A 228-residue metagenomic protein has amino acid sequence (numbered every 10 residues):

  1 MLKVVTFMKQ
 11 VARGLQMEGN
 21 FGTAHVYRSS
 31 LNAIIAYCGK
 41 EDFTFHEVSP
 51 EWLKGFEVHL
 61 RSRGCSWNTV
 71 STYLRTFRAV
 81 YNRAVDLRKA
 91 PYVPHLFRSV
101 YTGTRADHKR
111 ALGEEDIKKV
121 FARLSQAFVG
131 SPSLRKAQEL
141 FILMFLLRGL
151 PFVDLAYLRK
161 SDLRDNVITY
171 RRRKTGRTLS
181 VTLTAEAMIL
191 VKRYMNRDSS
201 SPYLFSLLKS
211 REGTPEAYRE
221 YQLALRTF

Functional and structural regions predicted by a protein language model:
M1-R63: Basic/aromatic-enriched alpha-helical hairpins
V4, T23, Y27, S49 (+6 more regions): Hydrophobic (often cysteine-bearing) scaffold residues that line and stabilize catalytic clefts of nucleotide/cofactor
A24, L53, F77, V120 (+1 more regions): Conserved hydrophobic/aromatic pocket- or pore-lining residues that grip, position, or stack substrates in active sites
A33-A36, H46, S62-L96, R148: N-terminal DNA-binding recognition helix of tyrosine site-specific recombinases/integrases
S71, P94-F152, A156: Basic, Lys/Arg- and aromatic-enriched nucleic-acid-binding interface segment
N82-P91, M144-D165: Short, charged phosphate-coordinating catalytic segments
R98-S99, Y157-N196: Conserved tyrosine-mediated DNA breakage-rejoining catalytic core shared by Y-recombinases
I117, A185-F228: Active-site/catalytic core of tyrosine-dependent DNA strand-transfer enzymes
